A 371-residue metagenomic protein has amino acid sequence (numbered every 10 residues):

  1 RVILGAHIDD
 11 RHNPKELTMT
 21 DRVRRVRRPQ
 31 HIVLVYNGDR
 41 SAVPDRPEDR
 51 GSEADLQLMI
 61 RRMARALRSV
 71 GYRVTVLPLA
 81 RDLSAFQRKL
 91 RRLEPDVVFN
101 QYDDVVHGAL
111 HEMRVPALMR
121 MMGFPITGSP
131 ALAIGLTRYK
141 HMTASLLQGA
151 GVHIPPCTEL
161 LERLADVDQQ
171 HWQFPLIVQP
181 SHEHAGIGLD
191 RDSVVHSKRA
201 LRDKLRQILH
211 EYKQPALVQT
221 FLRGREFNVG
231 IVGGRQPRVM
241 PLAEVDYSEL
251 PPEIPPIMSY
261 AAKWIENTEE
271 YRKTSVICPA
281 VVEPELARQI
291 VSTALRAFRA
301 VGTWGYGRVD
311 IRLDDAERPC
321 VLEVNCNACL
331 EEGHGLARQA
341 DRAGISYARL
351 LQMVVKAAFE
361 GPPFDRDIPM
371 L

Functional and structural regions predicted by a protein language model:
I8, N13-T127, A131-L132, L136-R138 (+4 more regions): ATP-binding N-terminal substructure of ATP-dependent carboxylate-amine bond-forming enzymes
R11, S41-D45, A185-I187, N267-E270 (+1 more regions): Short acidic/His/Gly/Ser-rich catalytic and metal-binding motifs that mark active-site loops of diverse hydrolases
M19-R22, V115, Q148, V281-L371: ATP-dependent carboxylate activation and anion-phosphoryl transfer catalytic cores that bind Mg-ATP to form
T20, P29-Y36, R91-E94, I134-R225 (+1 more regions): Active-site nucleotide/adenylate-binding loops and adjacent lid/helix of ATP-dependent enzymes
E48-E53, D190-V195, A337-Q339: Short glycine-enriched, charge-decorated loop/helix-capping segments at active-site entrances that position
Y72, F124, V152, K213 (+1 more regions): Short phosphate-binding/catalytic loops that engage adenosine nucleotides
S197-S292, L313-C320: Phosphate-binding site of ATP-dependent enzymes
